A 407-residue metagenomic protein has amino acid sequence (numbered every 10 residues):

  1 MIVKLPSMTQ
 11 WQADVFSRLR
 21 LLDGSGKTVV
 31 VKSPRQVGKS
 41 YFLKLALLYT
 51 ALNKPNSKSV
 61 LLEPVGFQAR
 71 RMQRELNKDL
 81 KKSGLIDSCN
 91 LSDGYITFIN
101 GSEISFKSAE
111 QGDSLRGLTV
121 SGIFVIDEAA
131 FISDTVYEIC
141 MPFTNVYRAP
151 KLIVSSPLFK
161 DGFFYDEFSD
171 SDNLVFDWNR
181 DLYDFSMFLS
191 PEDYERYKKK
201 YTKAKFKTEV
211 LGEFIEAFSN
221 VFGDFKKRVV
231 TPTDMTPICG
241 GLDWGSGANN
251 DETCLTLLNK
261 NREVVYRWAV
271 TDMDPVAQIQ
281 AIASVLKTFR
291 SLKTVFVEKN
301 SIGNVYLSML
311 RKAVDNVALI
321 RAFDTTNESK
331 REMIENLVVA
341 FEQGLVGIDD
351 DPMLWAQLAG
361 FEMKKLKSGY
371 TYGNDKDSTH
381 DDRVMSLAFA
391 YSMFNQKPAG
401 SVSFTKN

Functional and structural regions predicted by a protein language model:
M1-T28: Pre-P-loop entry segment of helicase/translocase ATPase cores
G26-A46: Walker A/P-loop
S57-L76: Conserved Walker A/P-loop ATP-binding site and its immediately adjacent core in helicase/helicase-like ATPase domains
G66, N259-S368: Mg2+-dependent endonuclease catalytic cores in nucleic-acid-processing enzymes, primarily RNase H-like
R70-G122: Inter-Walker segment of RecA-like/P-loop motor cores
I123, F131-K199, Y306, L310-R311 (+1 more regions): ASCE P-loop NTPase helicase motor core
L182-L242: ATPase catalytic-site recognition across NTP-hydrolyzing enzymes
W268, A388-N407: Acidic two-metal-ion nuclease catalytic site recognized across multiple nuclease folds, prominently DnaQ/RNase D-T
